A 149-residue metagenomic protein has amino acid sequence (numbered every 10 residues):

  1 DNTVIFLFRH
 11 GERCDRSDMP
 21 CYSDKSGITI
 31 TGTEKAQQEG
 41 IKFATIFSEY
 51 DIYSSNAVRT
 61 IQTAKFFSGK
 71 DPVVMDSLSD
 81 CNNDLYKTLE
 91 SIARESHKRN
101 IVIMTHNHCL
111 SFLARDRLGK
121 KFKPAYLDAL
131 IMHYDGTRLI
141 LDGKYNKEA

Functional and structural regions predicted by a protein language model:
D1-S77, C81-Y86, L110-S111, D116-A149: Active-site-proximal alpha-helix that buttresses catalytic centers in soluble enzyme cores
T3-I5, S96-T105: Generic beta-sheet signal
E12-C14, A93-S96: A broad, low-specificity signal for short, low-complexity segments enriched in glycine/proline and polar/charged
T45-F47, R94-R99: Glycine-rich phosphate-binding loop signature in dinucleotide/nucleotide-binding domains
N83-E95: ...with weaker cross-activation on analogous glycine-rich loops/strands in unrelated enzymes
